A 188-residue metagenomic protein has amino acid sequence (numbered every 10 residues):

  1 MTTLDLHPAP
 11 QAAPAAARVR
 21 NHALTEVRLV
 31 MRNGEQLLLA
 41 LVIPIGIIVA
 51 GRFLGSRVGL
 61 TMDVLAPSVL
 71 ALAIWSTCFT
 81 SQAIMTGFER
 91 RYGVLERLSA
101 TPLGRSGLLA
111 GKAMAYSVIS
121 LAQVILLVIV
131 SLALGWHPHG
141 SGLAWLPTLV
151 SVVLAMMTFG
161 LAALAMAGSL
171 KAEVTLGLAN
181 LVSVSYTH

Functional and structural regions predicted by a protein language model:
T2-I43: Aromatic- and glycine-rich beta-strand/loop motifs that create alpha-glucan
L29, L98-A100, S131, A167: Helix-capping/transition residues at the boundaries of transmembrane alpha-helices and the short helical linkers
G46, A50, C78-Q82, L126 (+1 more regions): Hydrophobic/aromatic residues in alpha-helical transmembrane segments
F53-L60: Short, hydrophobic transmembrane alpha-helix segments
L65-I84: Long, hydrophobic alpha-helical segments
M85-S117: Helix-loop-helix units of permease transmembrane domains in multi-pass membrane transporters, especially ABC
R105, L109-N180: Alpha-helical transmembrane segments and their short interhelical loops
T187-H188: Conserved small/polar residues in nucleotide/adenosyl-binding loops
